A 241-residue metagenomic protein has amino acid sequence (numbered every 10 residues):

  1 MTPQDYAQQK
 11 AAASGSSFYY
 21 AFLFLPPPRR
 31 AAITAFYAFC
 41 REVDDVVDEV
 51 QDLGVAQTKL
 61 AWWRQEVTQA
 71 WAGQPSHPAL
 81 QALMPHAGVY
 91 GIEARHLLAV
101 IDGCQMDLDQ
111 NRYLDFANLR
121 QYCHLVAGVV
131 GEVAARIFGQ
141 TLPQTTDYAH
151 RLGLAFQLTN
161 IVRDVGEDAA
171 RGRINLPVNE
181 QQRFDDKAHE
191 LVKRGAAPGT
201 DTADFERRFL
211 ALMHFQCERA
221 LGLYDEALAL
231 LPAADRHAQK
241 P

Functional and structural regions predicted by a protein language model:
M1-Q157, V162, G166-P241: Catalytic cores of Mg2+-dependent Asp-rich isoprenoid enzymes
